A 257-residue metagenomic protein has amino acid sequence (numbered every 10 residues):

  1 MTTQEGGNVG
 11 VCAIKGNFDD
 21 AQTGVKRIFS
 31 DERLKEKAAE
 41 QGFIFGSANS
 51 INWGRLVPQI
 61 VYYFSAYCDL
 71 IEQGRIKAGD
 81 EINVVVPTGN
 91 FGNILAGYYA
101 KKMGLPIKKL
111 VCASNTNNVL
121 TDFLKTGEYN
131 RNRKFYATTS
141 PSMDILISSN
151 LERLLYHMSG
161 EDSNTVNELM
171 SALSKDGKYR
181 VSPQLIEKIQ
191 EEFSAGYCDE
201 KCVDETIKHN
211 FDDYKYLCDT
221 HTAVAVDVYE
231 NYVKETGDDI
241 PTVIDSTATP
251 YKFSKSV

Functional and structural regions predicted by a protein language model:
M1-V257: PLP-dependent amino-acid enzyme catalytic core
